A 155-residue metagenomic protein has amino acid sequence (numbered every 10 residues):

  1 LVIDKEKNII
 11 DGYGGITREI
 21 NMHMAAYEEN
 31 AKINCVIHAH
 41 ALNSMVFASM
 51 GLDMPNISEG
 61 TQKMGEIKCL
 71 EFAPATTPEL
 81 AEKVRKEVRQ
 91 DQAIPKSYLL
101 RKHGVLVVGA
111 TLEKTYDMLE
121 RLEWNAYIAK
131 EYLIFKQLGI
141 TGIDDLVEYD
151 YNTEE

Functional and structural regions predicted by a protein language model:
L1-E155: Glycine-rich flexible loops
